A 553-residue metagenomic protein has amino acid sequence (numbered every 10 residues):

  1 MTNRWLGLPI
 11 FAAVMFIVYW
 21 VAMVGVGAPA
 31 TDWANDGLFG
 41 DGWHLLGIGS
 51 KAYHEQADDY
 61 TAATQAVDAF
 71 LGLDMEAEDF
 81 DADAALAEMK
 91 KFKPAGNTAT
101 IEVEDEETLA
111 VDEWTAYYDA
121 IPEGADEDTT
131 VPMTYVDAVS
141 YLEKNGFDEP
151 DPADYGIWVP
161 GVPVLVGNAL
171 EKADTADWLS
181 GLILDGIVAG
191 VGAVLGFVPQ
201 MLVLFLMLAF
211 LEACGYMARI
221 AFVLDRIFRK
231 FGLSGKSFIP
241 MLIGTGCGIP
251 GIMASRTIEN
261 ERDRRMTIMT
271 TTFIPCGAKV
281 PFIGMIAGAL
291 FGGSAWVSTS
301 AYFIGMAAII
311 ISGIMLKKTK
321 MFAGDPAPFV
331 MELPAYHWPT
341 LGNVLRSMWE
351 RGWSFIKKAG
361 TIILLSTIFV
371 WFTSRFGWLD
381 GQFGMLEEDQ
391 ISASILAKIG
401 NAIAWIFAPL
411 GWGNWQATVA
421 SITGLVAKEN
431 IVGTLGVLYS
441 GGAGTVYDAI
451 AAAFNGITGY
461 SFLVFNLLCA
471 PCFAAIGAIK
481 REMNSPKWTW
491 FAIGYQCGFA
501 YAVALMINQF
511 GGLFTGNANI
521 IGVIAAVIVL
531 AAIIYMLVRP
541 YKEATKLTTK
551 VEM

Functional and structural regions predicted by a protein language model:
T2-F11, W353-L365, G413-A417: Membrane-interface helix starts
F11, L204, T271, G292 (+8 more regions): Alpha-helical transmembrane segments of multi-pass inner-membrane proteins, especially transporters/permeases
V21, G25-G186, I252-R262, I368-C497: Extended, low-charge hydrophobic alpha-helical regions
G40-I48, A218-G246, A323-S347, L396 (+2 more regions): Juxtamembrane inter-helical linkers in multi-pass membrane proteins
P250-A327, G436: Conserved phosphate-handling catalytic cores of large alpha/beta enzymes
F273, G277-T299, A474-S485, A502-N519: Transmembrane helix-loop junctions at the membrane interface of multipass transporters and ion channels
K318-T319, Y535-K550: Membrane-interface capping segments at transmembrane-helix boundaries
M321-F322, P326, Y336-M385, N401-A404: Long hydrophobic segments that form regular secondary structure
